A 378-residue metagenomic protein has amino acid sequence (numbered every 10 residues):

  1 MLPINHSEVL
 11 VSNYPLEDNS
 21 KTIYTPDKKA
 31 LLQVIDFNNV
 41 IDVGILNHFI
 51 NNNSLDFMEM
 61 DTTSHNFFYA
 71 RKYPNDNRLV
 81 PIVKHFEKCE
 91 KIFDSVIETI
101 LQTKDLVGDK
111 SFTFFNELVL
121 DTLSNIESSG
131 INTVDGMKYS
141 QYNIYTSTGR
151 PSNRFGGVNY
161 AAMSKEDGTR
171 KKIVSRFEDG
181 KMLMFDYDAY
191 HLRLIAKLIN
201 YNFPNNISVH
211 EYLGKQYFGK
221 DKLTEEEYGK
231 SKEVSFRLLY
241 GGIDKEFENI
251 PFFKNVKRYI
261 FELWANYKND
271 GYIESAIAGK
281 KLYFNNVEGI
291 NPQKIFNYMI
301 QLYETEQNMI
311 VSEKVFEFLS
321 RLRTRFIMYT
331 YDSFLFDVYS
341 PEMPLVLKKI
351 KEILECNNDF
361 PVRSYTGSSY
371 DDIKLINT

Functional and structural regions predicted by a protein language model:
M1-P15, V134-E225, A276-L319, R323-P341 (+1 more regions): Acidic, glycine-rich two-metal-ion catalytic cores of nucleic acid-processing enzymes
M1-T62: Conserved RNase H-like, two-metal-ion catalytic cores of nucleic-acid enzymes
S20-Q33, D186, K245, M328 (+1 more regions): Short glycine-rich phosphate-binding loop at a beta-alpha junction
V40, F326, F360-S364: Generic structural signal for residues in well-ordered beta-strands
D42-V107, V119-E127, S164-P292: Helical catalytic core of nucleic-acid polymerases
F114-L118, I126, G130-T133: Non-catalytic, peripheral interaction segments enriched in hydrophobic/basic residues
F115-V119, R237-L238, F252-K254, I277 (+2 more regions): A glycine-rich phosphate-binding loop feature that marks nucleotide/adenosyl-phosphate handling sites
N132, G242-N249, K257-M299, D337 (+1 more regions): C-terminal polymerase-core module
